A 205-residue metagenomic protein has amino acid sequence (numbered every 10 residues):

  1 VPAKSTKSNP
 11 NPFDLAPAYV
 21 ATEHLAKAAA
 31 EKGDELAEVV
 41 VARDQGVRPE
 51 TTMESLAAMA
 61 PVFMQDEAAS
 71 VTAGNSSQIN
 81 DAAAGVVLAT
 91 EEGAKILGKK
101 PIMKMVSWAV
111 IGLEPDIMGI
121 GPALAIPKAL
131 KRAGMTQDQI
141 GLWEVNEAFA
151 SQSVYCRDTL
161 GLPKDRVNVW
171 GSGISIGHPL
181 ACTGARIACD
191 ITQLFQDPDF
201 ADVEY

Functional and structural regions predicted by a protein language model:
V1, S8, G85-E92, R157 (+1 more regions): Active-site-proximal alpha-helical scaffold in enzymes
V1-I96, T159, K164-R166: N-terminal extracellular/periplasmic Venus flytrap/periplasmic-binding protein-like
N11, P49-T52, S76-N80, P115-P122 (+3 more regions): Generic structural signal for well-ordered, non-membrane alpha-helical segments in soluble metabolic enzymes
A21, V106-S175: Active-site pocket-lining segment
L25-E31, E114-D116, I176-P179: Short, solvent-exposed polar/charged micro-motifs at secondary-structure junctions
V39, Q139, G173, A185-A188: A subset of signal/propeptide-processing and intrinsically disordered low-complexity segments in secreted/extracellular
T51-I120, L124, K128-R132, C189 (+1 more regions): Condensing-enzyme catalytic core mediating Claisen C-C bond formation in acyl metabolism
L142, E204-Y205: Short, Asp-centered acidic motifs that coordinate Mg2+ and/or phosphate in catalytic or ligand-binding sites
